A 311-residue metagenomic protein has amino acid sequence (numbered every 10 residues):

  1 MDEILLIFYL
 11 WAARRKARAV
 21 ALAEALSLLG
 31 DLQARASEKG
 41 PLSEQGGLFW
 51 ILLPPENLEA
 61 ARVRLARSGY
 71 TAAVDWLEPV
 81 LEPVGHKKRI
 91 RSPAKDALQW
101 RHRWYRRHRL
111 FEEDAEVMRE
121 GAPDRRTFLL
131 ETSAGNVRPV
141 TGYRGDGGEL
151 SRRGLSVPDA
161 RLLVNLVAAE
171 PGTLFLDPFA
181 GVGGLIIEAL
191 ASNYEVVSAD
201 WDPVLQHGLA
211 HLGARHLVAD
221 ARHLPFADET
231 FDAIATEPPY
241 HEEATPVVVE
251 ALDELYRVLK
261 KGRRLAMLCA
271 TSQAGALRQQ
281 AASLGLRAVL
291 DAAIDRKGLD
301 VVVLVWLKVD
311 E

Functional and structural regions predicted by a protein language model:
M1-S68, V84, A94-L98, Y105-E311: Class I S-adenosyl-L-methionine-dependent methyltransferase catalytic core
L65-R91: Conserved short beta-strand edge segments in small beta-sheet-based binding/regulatory domains
